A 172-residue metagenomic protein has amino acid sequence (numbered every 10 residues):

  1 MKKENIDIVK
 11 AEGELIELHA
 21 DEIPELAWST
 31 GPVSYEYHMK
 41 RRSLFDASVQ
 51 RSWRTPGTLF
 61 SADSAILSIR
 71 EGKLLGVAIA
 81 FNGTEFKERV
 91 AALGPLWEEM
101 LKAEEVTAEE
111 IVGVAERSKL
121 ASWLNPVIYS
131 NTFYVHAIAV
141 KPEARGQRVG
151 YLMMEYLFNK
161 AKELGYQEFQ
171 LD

Functional and structural regions predicted by a protein language model:
D7-E25, E36-Y37, G83: A short beta-loop-alpha structural element at the N-terminal edge of CoA-dependent acyl/N-acetyltransferase catalytic
P24-S43, P56-G57, T84: Helix-loop element at the rim of GNAT/NAT acetyltransferase active sites that forms part of the acceptor-substrate
W28, R42-A65, R70-E71, S122-L124: Active-site rim helix/loop that mediates acceptor-substrate recognition in acyltransferases
D63, S130, V135: Short coil/loop residues immediately preceding or within conserved phosphate-binding loops of NTP-utilizing enzyme
L67, K73-N82, Y134, A139: Conserved beta-strand in the GNAT
T84-T132: Conserved acyl-donor/pantetheine-binding loop and adjacent beta-alpha core of acyl/acetyltransferases and related
T132-F133, A161-D172: Conserved GNAT acetyl-CoA-binding A-motif
A137-V140, G146-E163: Conserved acetyl-CoA-binding loop-helix of GNAT-fold acetyltransferases
